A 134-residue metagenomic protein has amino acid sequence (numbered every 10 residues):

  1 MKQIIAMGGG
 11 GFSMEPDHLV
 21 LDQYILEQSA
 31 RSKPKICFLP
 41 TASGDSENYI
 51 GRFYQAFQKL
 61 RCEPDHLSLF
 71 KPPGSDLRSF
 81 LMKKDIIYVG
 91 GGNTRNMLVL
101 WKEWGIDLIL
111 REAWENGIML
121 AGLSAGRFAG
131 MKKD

Functional and structural regions predicted by a protein language model:
M1-G90: N-terminal beta1-alpha1 cap of cysteine-dependent amidohydrolase-like domains
Q3, L98-D134: Class I SAM-dependent methyltransferase SAM-binding "motif I" and its flanking Rossmann-like core
N93: Phosphate-centric recognition/catalysis
